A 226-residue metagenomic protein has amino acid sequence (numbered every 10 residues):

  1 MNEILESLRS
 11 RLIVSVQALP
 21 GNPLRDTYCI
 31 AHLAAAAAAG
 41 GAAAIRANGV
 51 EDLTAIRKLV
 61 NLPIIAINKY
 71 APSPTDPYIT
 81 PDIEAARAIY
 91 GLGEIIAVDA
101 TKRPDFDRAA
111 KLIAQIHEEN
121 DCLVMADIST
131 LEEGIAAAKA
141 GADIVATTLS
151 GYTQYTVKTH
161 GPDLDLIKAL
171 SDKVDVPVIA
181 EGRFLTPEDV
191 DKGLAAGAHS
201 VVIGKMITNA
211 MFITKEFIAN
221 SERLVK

Functional and structural regions predicted by a protein language model:
M1-E84, G91, C122-V124, E132-G141 (+1 more regions): Conserved N-terminal beta1-alpha1 strand-loop-helix module at the mouth
N2-L24, Y28-A31, G151, P162-K226: C-terminal alpha-helical cap/extension of soluble enzyme domains
S10-V14, H32-L33, I64-A66, L92-E94 (+3 more regions): A short alpha-helix capping/helix-coil boundary motif
Q17-L19, N68-P72, L92-D105, I144-V157 (+1 more regions): Glycine-rich phosphate-binding active-site loops on the catalytic face of alpha/beta enzymes
P23-T27, R46-I64, D76-I83, A100-I116 (+4 more regions): Active-site-adjacent beta->alpha loops and helix N-cap segments on the catalytic face of soluble alpha/beta enzymes
A37, I56, A137, V145 (+3 more regions): Conserved, mostly hydrophobic/aromatic
G41, V60-I64, G91-I95, E118-D121 (+4 more regions): Glycine-enriched alpha-helix->loop->beta-strand junction motifs that scaffold or abut catalytic
A47-N48, I67, D99, D127 (+2 more regions): Structural motif
